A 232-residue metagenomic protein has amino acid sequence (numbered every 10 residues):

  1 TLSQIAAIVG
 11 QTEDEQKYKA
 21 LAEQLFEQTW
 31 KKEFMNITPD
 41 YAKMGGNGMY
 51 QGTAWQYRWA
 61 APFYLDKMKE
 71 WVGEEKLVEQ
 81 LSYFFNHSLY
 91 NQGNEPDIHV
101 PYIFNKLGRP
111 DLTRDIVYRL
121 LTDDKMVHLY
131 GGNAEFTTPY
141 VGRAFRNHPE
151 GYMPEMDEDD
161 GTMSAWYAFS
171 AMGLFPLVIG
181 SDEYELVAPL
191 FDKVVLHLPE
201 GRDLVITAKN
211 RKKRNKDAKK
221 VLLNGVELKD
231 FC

Functional and structural regions predicted by a protein language model:
T1-V205, F231: Active-site core of glycosidic bond-cleaving carbohydrate-active enzymes
P199, L222-V226: Short strand-turn-strand beta-turns centered on an Asx-Gly dipeptide
T207-R214: A short, sequence-level motif marking secondary-structure junctions
R214-L223: Beta-strand-rich binding/interaction modules
V226-C232: Short, solvent-exposed S/T- and G/P-enriched segments that are highly enriched in secreted/extracellular and lumenal
